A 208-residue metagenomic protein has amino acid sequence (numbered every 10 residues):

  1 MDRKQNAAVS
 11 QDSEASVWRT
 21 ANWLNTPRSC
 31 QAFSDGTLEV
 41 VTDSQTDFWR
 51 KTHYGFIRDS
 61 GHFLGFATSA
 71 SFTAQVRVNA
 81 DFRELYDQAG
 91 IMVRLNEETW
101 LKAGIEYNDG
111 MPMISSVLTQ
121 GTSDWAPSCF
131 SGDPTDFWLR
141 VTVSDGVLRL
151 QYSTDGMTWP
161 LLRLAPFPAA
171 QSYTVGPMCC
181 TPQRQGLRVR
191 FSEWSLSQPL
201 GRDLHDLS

Functional and structural regions predicted by a protein language model:
D2-S208: Extracellular glycan-recognition regions
